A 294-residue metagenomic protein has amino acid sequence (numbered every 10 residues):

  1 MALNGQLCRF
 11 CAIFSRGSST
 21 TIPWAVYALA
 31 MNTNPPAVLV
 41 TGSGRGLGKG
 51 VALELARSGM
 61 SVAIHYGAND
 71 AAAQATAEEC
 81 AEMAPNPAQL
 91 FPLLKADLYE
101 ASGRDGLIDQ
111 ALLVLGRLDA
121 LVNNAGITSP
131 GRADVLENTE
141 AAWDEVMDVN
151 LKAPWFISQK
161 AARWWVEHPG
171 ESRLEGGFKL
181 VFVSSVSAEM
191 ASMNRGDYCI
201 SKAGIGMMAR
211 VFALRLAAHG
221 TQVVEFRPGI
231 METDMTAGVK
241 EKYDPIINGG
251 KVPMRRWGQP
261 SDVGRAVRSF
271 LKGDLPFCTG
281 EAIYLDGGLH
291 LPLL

Functional and structural regions predicted by a protein language model:
G42-G46: Conserved glycine-rich cofactor-binding loop
V122, A217-Q222, C278-G280: Short, small/polar-rich loop/turn modules that mediate ligand/substrate recognition or access, typified
R132, G250, R268, T279-L294: Short C-terminal tail/terminal secondary-structure segment of NAD(P)H-dependent dehydrogenase/reductase domains
R132-V135, T139-M147, N248: Substrate-binding pocket helix/loop in short-chain dehydrogenase/reductase
S158, S201-G204, A209: Active-site helix of classical SDR
R163, L214-R215, P276: Alpha-helical segment proximal to the catalytic Tyr-Lys
S185: Residue(s) in the substrate-gating loop at a strand-loop-helix junction that position the organic substrate next
